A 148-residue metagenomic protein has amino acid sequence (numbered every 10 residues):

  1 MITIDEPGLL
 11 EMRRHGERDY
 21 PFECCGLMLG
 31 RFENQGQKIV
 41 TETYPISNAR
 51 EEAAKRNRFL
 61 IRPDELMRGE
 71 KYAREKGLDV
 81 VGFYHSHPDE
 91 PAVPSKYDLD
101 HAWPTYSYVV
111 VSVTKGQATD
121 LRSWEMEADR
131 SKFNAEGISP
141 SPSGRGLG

Functional and structural regions predicted by a protein language model:
M1-V80, P88-S139: Conserved beta-strand-loop surface patch within small alpha/beta domains used for substrate/adaptor or ligand engagement
F83: Conserved, mostly hydrophobic/aromatic
G144-G146: Glycine-biased, low-complexity coil/linker segments
